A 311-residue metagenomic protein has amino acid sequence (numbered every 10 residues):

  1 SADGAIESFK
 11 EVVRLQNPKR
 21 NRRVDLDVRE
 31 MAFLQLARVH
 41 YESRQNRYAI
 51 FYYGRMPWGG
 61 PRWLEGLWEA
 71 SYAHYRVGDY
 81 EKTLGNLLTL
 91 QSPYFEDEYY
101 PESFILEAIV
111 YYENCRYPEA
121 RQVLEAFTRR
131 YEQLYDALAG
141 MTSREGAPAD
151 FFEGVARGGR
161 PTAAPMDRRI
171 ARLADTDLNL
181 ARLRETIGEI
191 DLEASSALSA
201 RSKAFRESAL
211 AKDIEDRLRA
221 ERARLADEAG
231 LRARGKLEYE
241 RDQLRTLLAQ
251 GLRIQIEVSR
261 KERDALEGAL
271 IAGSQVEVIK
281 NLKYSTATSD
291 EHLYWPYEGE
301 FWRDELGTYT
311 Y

Functional and structural regions predicted by a protein language model:
V13-L26, M56, P93: Flexible helix-coil transition and linker loops at the boundaries of alpha-helical arrays
N21-V28, R62, Y99: Structural signature of alpha-solenoid helical repeat junctions
D25, L36, N86, F104-E107 (+1 more regions): Extracytoplasmic/secretory-pathway proteins
